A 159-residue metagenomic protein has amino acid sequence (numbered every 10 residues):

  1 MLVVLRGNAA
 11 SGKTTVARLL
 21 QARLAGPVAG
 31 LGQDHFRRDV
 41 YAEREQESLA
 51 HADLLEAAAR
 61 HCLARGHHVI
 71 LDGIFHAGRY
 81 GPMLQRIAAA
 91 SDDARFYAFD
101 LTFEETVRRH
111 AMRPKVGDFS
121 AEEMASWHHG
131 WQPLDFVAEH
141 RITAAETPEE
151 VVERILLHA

Functional and structural regions predicted by a protein language model:
M1-L2, G66-H67: Pre-Walker A (Motif I) flank of P-loop NTPase domains
L5: Hydrophobic anchor at the beta1->P-loop junction of P-loop NTPases
N8: P-loop (Walker A) phosphate-binding loop of NTP-binding proteins
S11: ATP-binding Walker
T14: Walker A/P-loop
R18-R65: Conserved substrate/cofactor phosphate-moiety recognition/catalytic segment in nucleotide-dependent phosphotransferases
A90-R109: Conserved phosphate-donor/acceptor-positioning beta-strand/loop module used by diverse small-molecule
K115-R154: Small-molecule kinase domains that catalyze NTP-dependent phosphoryl transfer to phosphate-bearing small molecules
